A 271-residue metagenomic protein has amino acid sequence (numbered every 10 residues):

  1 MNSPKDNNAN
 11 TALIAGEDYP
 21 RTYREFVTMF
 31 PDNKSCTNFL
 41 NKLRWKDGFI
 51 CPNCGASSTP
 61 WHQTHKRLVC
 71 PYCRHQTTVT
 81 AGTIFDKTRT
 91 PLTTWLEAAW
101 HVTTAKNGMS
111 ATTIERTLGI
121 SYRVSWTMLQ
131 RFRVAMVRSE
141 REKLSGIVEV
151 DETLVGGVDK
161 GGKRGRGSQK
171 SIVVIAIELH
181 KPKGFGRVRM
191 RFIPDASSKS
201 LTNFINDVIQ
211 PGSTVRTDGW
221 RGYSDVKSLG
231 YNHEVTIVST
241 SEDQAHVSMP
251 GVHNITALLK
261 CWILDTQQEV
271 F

Functional and structural regions predicted by a protein language model:
M1-F271: Residue-level recognition of single "structural anchor" positions that define or cap local secondary structure
